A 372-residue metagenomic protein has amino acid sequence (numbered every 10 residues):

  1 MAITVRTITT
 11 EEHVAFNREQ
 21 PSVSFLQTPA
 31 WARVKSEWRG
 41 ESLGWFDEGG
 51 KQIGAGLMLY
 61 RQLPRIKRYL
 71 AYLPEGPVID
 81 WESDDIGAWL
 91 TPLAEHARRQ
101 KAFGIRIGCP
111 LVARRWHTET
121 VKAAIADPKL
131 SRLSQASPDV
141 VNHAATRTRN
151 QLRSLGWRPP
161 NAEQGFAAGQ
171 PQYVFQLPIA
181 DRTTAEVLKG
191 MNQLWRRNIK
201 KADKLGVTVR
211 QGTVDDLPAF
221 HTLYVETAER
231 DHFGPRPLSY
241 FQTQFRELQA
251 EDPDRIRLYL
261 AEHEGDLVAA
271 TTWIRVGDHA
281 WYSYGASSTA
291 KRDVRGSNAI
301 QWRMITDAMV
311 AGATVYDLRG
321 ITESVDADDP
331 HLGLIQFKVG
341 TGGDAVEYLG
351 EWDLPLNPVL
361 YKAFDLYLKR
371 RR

Functional and structural regions predicted by a protein language model:
I3-G49, I53-I66, L111-R114, G156-R292: A conserved beta-strand-loop-helix scaffold within acyl/acetyltransferase catalytic domains
T7, V112, W116-R182, T314-R372: Active-site/acyl-donor-binding loops of N-acyltransferases
Q52, R68-W116: Glycine-rich, N-terminal phosphate-binding loop and its surrounding beta-alpha-beta segment
L70-Y72, G104, V174, H279 (+1 more regions): Structural preference for beta-strand elements that scaffold enzyme active sites
P74-W81, S134-D139, R292: The substrate-binding groove and active-site-proximal loops of carbohydrate-active enzymes, especially glycoside
I79-D85, P218, S324-P330: Acidic-and-aromatic substrate-binding clefts and catalytic sites of carbohydrate-active enzymes
T91-P92, Q244-A363: Aromatic (often tryptophan-rich) hydrophobic motifs at membrane interfaces
F103-P110, R210-G212, V315-L318: A structural signal for short, well-ordered beta-strand segments and their strand-loop junctions that often border
